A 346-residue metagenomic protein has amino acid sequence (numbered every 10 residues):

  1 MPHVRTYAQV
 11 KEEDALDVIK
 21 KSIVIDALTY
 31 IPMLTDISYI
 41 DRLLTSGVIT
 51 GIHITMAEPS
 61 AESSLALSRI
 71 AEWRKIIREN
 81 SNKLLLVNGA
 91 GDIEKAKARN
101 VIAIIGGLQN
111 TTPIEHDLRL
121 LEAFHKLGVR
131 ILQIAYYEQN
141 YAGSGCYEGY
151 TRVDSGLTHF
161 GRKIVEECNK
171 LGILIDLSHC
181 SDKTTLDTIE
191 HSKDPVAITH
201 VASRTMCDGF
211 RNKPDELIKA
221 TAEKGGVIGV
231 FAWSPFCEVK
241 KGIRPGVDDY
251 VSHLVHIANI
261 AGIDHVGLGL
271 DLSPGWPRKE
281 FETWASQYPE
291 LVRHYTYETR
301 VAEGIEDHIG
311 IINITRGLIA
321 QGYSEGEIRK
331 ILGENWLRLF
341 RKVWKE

Functional and structural regions predicted by a protein language model:
P2-T151, D208-E346: N-terminal hydrophobic targeting/anchoring segments and the immediately downstream early-domain regions of hydrolases
P113-E115, K126-R211: Divalent metal-binding pocket/active-site signature
